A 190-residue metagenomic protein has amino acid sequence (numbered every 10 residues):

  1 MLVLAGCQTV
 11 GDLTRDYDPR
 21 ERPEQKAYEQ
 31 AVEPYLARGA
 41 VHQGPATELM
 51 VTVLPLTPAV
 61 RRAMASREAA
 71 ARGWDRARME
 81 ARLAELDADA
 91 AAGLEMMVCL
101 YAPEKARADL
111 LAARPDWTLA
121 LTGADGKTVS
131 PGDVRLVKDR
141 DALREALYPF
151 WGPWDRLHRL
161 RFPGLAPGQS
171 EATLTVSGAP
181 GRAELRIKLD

Functional and structural regions predicted by a protein language model:
V3-G6: C-terminal motif of bacterial Sec signal peptides marking the signal peptidase cleavage site
Q8-D190: Conserved functional micro-motifs across diverse proteins
